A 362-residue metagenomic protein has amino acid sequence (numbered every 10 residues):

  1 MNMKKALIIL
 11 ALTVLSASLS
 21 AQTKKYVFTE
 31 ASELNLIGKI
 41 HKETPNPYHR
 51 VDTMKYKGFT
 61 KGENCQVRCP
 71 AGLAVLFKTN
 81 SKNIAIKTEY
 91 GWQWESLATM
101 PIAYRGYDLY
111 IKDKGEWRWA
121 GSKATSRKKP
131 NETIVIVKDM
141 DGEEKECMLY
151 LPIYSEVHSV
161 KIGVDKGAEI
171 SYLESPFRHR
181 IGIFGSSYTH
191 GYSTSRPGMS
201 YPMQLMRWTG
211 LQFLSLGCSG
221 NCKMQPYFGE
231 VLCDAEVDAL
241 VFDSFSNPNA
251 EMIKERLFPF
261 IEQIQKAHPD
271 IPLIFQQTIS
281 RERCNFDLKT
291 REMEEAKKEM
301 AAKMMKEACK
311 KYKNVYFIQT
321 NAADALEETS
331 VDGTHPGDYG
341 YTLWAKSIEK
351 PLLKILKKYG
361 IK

Functional and structural regions predicted by a protein language model:
A6-L15: Sec-dependent N-terminal signal peptides
A11, L19-R180, L353-K362: N-terminal secretory targeting modules
D139-D141, K145-C222, P226-E236: Serine-esterase "nucleophile elbow" of acetyl-processing enzymes
L205, C222-F258, Q263, T278-N285: Oxyanion-hole/transition-state-stabilizing segment in secreted/luminal serine hydrolases and related acyltransferases
H268-L273: A short helix->loop->beta-strand "cap" motif at the edges of active sites that frequently abuts
R281-Q319, K362: Substrate-gating cap/lid alpha-helix
D332-K362: Histidine-centered active-site loop/cap adjacent to the catalytic His in serine esterases/O-acetyl transfer systems
